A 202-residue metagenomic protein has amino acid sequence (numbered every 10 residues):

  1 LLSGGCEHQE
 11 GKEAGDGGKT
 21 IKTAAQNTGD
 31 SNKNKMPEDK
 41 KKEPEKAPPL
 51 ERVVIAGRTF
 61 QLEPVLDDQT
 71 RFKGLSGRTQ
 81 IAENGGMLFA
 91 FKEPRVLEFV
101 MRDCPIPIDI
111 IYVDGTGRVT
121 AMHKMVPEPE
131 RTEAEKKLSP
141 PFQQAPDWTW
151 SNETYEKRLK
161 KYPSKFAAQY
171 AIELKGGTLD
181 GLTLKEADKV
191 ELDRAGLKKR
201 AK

Functional and structural regions predicted by a protein language model:
L2-G5: C-terminal motif of bacterial Sec signal peptides marking the signal peptidase cleavage site
E7-G11, G18-K202: Compact, glycine-rich, soluble single-domain proteins
